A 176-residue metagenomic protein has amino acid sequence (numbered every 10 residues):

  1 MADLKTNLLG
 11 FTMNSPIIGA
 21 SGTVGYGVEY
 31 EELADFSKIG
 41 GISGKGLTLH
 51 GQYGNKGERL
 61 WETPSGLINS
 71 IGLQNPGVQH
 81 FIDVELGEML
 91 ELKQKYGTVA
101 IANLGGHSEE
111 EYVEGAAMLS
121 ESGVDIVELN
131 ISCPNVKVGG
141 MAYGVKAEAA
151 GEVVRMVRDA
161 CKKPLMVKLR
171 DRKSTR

Functional and structural regions predicted by a protein language model:
M1-A100, G106: N-terminal capping/small domains of soluble enzymes
S43, V127-E128, M166: Conserved beta-strand positions in the central sheet of alpha/beta enzyme cores
T48-Y53, I131-Y143: Conserved radical SAM core fold
V78-F81, E85, Y112, A150 (+1 more regions): Aromatic/hydrophobic pocket-lining residues that form the small-molecule binding cavity in soluble enzyme cores
M89, V154-V157, C161: Hydrophobic positions in alpha-helices of CheY-like receiver
M141-E152: Alpha-helix N-cap and loop-to-helix initiation/capping positions
K173-T175: Conserved small/polar residues in nucleotide/adenosyl-binding loops
